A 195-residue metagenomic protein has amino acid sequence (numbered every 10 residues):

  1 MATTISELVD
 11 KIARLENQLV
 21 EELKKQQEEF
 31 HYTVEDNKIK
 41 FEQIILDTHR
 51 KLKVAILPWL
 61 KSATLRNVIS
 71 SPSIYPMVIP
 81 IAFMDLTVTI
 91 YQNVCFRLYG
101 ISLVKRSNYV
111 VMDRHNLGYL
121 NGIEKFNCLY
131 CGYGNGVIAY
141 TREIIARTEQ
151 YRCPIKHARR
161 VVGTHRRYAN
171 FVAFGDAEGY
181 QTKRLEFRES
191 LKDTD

Functional and structural regions predicted by a protein language model:
A2-I45: Short, non-transmembrane cytosolic segments of multipass membrane proteins
K11-Q26, I56-P72, S102-V104: Short, charge-rich amphipathic segments
V34-P76: Compositionally biased, charge-rich terminal segments
Q43-R50, M84-I90, R106-V111: Short low-complexity stretches enriched in small and charged residues
K51, F96-S102, Y119-K125: A generic short-segment signal for beta-strand/edge and adjacent turn/coil regions
K53-V54, T89-V94, M112-N116: A broad, low-specificity signal for short, low-complexity segments enriched in glycine/proline and polar/charged
T64-S102: A transmembrane-helix-recognition feature enriched in membrane-embedded lipid enzymes and envelope glyco-/phospholipid
N108-D195: Cys/His-clustered metal-coordination modules, chiefly Zn-binding fingers
